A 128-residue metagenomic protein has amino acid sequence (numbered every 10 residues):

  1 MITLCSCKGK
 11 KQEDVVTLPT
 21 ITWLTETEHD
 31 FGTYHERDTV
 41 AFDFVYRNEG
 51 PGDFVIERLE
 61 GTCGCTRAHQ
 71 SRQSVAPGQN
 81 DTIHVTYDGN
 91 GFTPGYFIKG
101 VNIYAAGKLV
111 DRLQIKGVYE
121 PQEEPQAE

Functional and structural regions predicted by a protein language model:
M1-C7: Sec-dependent bacterial lipoprotein signal peptides
C7-T39, V45, K108-E128: Long, low-complexity ectodomains and other extracytoplasmic segments of secretory-pathway proteins
D30-G32, Q73, G89: Outer-membrane beta-barrel proteins
E36-D43, F92-G100: Short, solvent-exposed loop/turn segments enriched in Ser/Thr/Gly
Y46-G50: Asparagine-centered strand-capping/turn motif at beta-strand->loop junctions
P51-T82: Surface-exposed binding patches on compact interaction domains or structured appendages
I83-G91: Short, hydrophobic beta-strand segments
D88, Y104-K108: Beta-strand-rich extracellular modules
